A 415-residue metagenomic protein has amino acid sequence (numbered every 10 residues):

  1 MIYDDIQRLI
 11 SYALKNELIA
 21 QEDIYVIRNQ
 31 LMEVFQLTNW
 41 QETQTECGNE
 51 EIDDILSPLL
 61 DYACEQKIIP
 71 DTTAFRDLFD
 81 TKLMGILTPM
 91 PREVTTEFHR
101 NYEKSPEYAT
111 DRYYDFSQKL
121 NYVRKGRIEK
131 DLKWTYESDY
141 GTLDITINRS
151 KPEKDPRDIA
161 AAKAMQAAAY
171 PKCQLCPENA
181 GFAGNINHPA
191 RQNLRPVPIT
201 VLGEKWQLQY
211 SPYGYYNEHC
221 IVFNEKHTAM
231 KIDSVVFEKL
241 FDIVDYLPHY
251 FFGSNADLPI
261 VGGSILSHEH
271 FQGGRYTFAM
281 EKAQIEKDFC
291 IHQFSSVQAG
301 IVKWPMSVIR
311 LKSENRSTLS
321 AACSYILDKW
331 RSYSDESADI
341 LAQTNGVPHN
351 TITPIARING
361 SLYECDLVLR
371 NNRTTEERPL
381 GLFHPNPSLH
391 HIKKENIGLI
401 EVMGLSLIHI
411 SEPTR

Functional and structural regions predicted by a protein language model:
M1-V222, K226-M230, K303-P305, S320-C323 (+2 more regions): Active-site microenvironments that recognize anionic phosphate/pyrophosphate groups
N193-R195, E225-Y250: Helical scaffold of the NTase/Pol beta-like nucleotidyltransferase catalytic core
W206-S211, V236-V244, C290-V297: Structured alpha-helical segments in the cores of large, soluble enzyme domains
V244-S264, G273-L327, R331: Catalytic or ion-translocation cores adjacent to nucleophile or general acid/base/metal-coordination motifs in diverse
P259-S267, N345-T351: Beta-rich nucleic-acid/ligand-interaction surfaces
F278, R316, R370-T374, L407: Short, glycine-/Ser/Thr-/acidic-enriched flexible segments
S406-T414: Residue-level detector of conserved catalytic or cofactor/ligand-binding positions in enzyme active sites
